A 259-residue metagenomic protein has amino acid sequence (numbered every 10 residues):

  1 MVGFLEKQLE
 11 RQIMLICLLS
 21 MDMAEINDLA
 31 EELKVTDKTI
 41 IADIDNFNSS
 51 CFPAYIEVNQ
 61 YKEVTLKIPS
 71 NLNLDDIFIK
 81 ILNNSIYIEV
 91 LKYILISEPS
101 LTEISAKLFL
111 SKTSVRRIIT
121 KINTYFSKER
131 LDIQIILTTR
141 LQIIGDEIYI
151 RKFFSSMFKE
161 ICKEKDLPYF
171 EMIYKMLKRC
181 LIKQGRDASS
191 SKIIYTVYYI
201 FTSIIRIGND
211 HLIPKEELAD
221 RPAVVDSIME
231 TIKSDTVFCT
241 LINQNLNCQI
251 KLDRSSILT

Functional and structural regions predicted by a protein language model:
M1-T259: A cross-family "folded-core" feature that marks the main globular domain of proteins
